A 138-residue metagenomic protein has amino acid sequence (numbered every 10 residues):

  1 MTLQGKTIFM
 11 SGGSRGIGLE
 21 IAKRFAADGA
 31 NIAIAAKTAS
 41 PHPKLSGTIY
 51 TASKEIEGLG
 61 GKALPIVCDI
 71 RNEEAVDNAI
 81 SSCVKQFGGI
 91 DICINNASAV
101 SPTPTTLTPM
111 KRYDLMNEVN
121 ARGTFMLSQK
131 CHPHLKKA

Functional and structural regions predicted by a protein language model:
K6, G61-K62, G89-I90, L135-A138: Active-site loop of short-chain dehydrogenase/reductase
T7, S14-R15: Conserved glycine-rich cofactor-binding loop
D28-T51: Conserved glycine-rich Rossmann-like NAD(P)H-binding loop of the short-chain dehydrogenase/reductase
G47, V67-A79, M110: The beta1-alpha1 cofactor-binding region of Rossmann-like NAD(H)/NADP(H)-dependent oxidoreductases
L59-K62, S82-N95, S101: A glycine-rich helix->loop->beta "capping" turn within Rossmann-like NAD(P)(H)-dependent oxidoreductase domains
P104-D114: Substrate-binding pocket helix/loop in short-chain dehydrogenase/reductase
S128-Q129: A short, exposed helix-loop element centered on a Lys and neighboring polar residues
